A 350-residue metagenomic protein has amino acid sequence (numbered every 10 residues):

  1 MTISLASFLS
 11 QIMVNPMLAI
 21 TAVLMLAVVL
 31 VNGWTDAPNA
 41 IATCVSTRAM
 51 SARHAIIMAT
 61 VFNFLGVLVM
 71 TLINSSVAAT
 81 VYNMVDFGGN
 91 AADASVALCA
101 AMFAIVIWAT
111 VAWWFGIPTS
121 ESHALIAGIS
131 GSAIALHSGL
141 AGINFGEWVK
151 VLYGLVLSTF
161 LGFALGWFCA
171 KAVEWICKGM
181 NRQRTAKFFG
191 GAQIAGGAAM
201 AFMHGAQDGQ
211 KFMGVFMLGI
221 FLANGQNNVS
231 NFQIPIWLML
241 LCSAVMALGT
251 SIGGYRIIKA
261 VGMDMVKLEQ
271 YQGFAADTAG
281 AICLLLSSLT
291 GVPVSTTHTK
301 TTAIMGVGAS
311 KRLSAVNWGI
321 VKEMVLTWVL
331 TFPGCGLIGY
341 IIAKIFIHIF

Functional and structural regions predicted by a protein language model:
T2-F350: Multi-pass alpha-helical transmembrane bundle typical of ion/small-solute transporters and intramembrane aspartyl
